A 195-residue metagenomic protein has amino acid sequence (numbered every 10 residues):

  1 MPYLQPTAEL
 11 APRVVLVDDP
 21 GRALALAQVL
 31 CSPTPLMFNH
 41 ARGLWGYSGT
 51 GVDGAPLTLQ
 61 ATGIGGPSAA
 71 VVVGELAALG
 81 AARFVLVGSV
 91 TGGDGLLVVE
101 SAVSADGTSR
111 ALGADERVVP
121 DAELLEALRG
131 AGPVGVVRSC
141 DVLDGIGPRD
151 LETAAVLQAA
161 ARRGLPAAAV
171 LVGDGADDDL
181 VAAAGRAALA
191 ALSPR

Functional and structural regions predicted by a protein language model:
M1-A70: N-terminal short beta-loop-beta anion/metal-coordinating cradle
H40-R195: Glycine-rich phosphate- or other oxyanion-binding loops that anchor nucleotides, phosphorylated ligands
